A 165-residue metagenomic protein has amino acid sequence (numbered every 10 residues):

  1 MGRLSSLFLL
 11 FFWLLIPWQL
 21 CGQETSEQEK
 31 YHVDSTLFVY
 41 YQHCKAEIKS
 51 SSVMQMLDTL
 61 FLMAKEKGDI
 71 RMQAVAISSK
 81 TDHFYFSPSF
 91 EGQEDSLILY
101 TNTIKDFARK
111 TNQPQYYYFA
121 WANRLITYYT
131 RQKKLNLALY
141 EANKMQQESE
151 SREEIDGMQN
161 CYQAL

Functional and structural regions predicted by a protein language model:
M1-S6: Positively charged n-region of N-terminal signal peptides that target proteins for export
L7-W18: Bacterial N-terminal signal peptides
L20-L165: A "functional boundary" signal
